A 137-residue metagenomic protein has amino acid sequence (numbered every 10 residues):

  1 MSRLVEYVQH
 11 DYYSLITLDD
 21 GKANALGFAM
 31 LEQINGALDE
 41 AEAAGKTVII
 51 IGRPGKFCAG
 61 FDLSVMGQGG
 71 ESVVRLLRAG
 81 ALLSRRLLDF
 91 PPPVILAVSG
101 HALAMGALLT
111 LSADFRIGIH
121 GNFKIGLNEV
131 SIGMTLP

Functional and structural regions predicted by a protein language model:
S2-R3: Hydrophobic alpha-helical segments
E6-Y7: A structural signal for short hydrophobic beta-strand segments in well-ordered beta-sheet cores
H10-D19, A29-E71, R86-L96, I119-F123: A structural preference for short, pocket-lining loop segments at secondary-structure junctions
G27-M30, L76: Short, conserved glycine- and acidic-residue-centered signature motifs in active-site or ligand-binding loops
G60, V74-A81, A104, T135-P137: Glycine-rich phosphate-binding loop at the start of an alpha helix
G67, D114, L136-P137: Short, hinge-like loop/turn segments at secondary-structure boundaries
R85-G133: Glycine-rich beta-to-alpha active-site loop
